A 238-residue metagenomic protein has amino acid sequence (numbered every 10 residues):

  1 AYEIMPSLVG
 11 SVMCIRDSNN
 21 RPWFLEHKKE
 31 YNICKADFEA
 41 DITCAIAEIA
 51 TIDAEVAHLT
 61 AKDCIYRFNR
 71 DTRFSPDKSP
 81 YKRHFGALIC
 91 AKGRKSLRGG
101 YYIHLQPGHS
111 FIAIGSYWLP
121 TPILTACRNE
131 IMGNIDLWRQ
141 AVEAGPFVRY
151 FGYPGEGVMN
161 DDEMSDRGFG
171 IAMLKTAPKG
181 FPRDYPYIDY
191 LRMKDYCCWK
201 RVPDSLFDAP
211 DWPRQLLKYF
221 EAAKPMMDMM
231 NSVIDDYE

Functional and structural regions predicted by a protein language model:
A1-G10, I15: Single conserved hydrophobic/aromatic residue that forms the stacking wall/gate of nucleotide- or nucleobase-binding
P6, E26-K29, F207-R214: Short coil/turn segments at secondary-structure junctions
S11, R98-E238: Charged, low-complexity intrinsically disordered regions
S11-N19, A87-C90, P182-Y185: Short, charged low-complexity linear motifs
V12, K28, K35, I46 (+3 more regions): Short, well-ordered alpha-helical packing segments
R16-Y66: Active-site acidic/histidine clusters and adjacent loop/turn architecture that either coordinate catalytic ions
A50-L97: Hydrophobic/aromatic-rich structural module bridging two neighboring secondary-structure elements via a short loop
